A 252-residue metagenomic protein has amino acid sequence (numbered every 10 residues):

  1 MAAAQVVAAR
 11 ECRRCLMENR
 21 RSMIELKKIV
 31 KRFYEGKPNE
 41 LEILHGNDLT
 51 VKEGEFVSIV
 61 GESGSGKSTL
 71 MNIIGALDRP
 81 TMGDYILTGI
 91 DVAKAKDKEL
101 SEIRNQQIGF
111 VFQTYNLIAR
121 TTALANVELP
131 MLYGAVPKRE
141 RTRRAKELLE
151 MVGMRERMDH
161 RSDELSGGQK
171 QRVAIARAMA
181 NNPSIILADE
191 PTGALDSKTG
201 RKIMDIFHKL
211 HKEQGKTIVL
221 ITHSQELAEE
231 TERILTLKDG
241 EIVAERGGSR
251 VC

Functional and structural regions predicted by a protein language model:
M1-A2, G193: Accessible peptide chain termini
A2-R32, V243-C252: ABC-family P-loop ATPase nucleotide-binding domain
S22-L237: ABC family nucleotide-binding domain
